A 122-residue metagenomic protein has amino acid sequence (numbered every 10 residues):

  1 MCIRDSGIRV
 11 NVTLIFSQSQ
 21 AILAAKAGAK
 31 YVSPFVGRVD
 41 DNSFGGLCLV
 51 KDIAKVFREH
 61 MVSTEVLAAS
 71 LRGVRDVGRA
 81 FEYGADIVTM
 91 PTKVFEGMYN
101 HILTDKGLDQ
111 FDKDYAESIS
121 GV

Functional and structural regions predicted by a protein language model:
M1-C2: Short, small-residue-biased leader/transition segments that mark boundaries at the very start of proteins
S6-I8, G28-K30, V62-E65, D86: Short, well-ordered coil/turn segments that N-cap beta-strands
I8-I22, S33-S43, V66-S70: Catalytic beta/alpha-barrel core
L14, K30-N42, A85-T104: Glycine-rich phosphate-binding active-site loops on the catalytic face of alpha/beta enzymes
S17-A27, R72-D86: Catalytic cores of alpha/beta
A21, V50-A54, V77-G78, L108: Generic structural signal for well-ordered alpha-helices, preferentially at hydrophobic/aromatic core positions
F44-H60: Short loop-to-alpha-helix "cap/lid" segments that border enzyme active sites across diverse enzyme classes
V50, G97-G121: C-terminal helical cap(s) of enzyme catalytic domains, especially alpha/beta-barrels
